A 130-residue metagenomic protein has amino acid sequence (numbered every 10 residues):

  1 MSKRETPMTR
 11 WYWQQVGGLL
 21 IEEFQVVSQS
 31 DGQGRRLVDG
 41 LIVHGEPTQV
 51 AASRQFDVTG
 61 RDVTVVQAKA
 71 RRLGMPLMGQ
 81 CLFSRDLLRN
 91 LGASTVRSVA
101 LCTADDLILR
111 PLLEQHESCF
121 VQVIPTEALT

Functional and structural regions predicted by a protein language model:
M1-T130: Charged, terminal alpha-helix-loop-beta segments that serve as non-catalytic nucleic-acid engagement and/or assembly
